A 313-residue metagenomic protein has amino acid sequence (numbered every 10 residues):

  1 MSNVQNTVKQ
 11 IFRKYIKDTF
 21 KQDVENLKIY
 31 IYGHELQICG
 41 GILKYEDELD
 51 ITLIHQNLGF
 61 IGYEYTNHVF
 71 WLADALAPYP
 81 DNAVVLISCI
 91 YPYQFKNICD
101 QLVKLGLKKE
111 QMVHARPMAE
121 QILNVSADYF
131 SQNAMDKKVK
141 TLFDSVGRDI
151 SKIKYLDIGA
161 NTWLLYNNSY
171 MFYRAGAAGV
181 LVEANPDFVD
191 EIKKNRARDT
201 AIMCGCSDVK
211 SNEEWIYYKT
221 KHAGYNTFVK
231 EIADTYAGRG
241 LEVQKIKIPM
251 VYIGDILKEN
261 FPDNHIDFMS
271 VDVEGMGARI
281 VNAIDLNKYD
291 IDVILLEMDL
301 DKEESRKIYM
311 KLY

Functional and structural regions predicted by a protein language model:
M1-I51, Q56-Y313: Phosphate/nucleotide-binding beta-alpha loop and adjacent structural elements of enzyme active sites
